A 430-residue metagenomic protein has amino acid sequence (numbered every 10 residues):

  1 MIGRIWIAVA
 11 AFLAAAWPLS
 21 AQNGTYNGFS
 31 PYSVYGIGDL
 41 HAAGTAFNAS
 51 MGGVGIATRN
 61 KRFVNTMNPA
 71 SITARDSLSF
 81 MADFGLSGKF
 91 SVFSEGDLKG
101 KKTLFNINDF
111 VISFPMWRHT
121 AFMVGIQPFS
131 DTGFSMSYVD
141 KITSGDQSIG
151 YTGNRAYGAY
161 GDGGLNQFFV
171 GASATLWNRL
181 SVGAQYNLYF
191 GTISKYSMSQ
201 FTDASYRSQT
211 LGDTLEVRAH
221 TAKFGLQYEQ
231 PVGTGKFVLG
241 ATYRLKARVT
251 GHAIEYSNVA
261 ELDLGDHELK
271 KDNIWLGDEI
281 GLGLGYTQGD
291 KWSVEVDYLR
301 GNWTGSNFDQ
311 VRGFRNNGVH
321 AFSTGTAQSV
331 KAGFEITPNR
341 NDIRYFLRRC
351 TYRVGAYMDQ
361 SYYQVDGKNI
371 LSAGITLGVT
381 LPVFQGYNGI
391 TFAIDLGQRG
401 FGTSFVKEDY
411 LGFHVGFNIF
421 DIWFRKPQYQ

Functional and structural regions predicted by a protein language model:
M1-I5: Positively charged n-region of N-terminal signal peptides that target proteins for export
I7-A16: Bacterial N-terminal signal peptides
W17-A21: Sec/Tat signal peptide C-region and signal peptidase I cleavage site
Q22-Q430: Subset of outer-membrane beta-barrel
